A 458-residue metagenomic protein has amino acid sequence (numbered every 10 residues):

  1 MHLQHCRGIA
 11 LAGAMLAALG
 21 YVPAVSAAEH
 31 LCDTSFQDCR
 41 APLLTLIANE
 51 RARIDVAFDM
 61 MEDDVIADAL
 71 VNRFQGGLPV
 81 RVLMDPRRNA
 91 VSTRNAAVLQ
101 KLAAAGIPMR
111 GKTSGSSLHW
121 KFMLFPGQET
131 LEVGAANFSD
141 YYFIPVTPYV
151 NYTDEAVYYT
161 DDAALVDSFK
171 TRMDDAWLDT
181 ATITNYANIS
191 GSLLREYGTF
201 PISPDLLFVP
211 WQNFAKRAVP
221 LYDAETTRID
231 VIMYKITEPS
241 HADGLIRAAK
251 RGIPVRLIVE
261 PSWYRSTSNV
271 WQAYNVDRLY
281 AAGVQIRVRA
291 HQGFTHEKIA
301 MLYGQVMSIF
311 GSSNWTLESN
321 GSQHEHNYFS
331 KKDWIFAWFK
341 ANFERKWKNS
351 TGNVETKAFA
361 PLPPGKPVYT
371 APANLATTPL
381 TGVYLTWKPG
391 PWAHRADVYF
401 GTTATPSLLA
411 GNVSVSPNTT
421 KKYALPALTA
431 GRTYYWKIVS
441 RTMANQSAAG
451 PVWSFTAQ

Functional and structural regions predicted by a protein language model:
M1-A12: Bacterial N-terminal signal peptides that target proteins for export
V25-R110, S116-S117, F125-G365: Charged, low-complexity intrinsically disordered terminal segments
N49, A224, T378-L380, S416-N418 (+1 more regions): Surface-exposed coil/turn segments at beta-strand junctions on protein surfaces, enriched
P254, G382-Y384, A393-D397: Exposed beta-strand and adjacent loop surfaces of beta-rich binding modules that mediate intermolecular recognition
P361-P391, P451-Q458: Pro/Thr/Ser/Gly-rich low-complexity, intrinsically disordered linker/stalk tracts
R395-G431, M443-P451: Recognizes extended acidic, P/S/T-rich segments that occur within or adjacent to Ig-like beta-sandwich modules
